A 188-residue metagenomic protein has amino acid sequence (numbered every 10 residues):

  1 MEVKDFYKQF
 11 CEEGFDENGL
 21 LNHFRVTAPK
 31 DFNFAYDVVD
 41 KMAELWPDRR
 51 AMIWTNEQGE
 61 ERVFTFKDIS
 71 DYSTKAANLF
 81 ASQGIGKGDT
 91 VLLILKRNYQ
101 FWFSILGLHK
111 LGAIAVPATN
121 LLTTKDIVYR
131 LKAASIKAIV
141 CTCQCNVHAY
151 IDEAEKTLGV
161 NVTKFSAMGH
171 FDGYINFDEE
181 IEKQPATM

Functional and structural regions predicted by a protein language model:
M1-F64, D68-A81, K156, D172: N-lobe entry segment of adenylate-forming
E2-V3, L106, K110-E179: Structural core segment of the AMP-binding/adenylate-forming
V26, E180-I181: Short clusters of hydrophobic/aromatic residues that line enzyme substrate/ligand-binding pockets
A28, Q58-T65, R97, V116-T119 (+2 more regions): Generic anion/oxyanion-binding catalytic loop in active/binding sites
D48, M52-L106, T123-V128, N176-E179: Conserved AMP-binding/adenylate-forming core of the ANL superfamily
E182-M188: Short, intrinsically disordered, charge-balanced linker/junction segments flanking boundaries in proteins
